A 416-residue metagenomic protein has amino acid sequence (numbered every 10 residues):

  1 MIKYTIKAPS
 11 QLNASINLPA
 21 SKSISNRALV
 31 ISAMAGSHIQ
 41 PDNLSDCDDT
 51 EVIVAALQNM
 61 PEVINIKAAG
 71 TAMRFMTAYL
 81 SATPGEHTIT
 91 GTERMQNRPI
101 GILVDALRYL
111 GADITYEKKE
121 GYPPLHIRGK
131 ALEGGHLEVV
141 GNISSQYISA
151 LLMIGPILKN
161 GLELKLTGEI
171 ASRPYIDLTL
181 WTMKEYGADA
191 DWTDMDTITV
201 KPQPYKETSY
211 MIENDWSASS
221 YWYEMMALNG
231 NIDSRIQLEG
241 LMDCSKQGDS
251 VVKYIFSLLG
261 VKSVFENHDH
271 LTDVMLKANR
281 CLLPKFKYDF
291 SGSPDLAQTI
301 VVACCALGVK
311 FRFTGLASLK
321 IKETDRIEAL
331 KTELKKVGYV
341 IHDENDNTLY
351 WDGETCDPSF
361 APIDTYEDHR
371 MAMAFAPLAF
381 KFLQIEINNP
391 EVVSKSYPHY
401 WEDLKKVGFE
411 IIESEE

Functional and structural regions predicted by a protein language model:
M1-E416: Short, structured segments at the rim of ligand-binding sites
